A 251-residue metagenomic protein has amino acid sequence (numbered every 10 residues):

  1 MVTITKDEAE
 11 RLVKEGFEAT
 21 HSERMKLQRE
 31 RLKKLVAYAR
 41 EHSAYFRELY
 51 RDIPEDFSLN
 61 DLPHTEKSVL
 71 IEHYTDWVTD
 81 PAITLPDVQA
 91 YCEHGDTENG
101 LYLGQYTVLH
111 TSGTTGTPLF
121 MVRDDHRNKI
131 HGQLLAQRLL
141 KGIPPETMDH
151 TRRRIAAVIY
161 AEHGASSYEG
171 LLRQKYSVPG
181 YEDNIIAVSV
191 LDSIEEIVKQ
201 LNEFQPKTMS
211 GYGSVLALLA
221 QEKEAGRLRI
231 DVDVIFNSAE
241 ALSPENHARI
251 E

Functional and structural regions predicted by a protein language model:
M1-H110, T117-Q137, K141-R153, E203-T208 (+3 more regions): Nucleotide 5′-phosphate-binding alpha/beta core
V2-T5, R29, Y106-T115, A161-S167 (+2 more regions): Short low-complexity stretches enriched in small and charged residues
K34, E41, Y160-E251: Conserved adenylate-forming
